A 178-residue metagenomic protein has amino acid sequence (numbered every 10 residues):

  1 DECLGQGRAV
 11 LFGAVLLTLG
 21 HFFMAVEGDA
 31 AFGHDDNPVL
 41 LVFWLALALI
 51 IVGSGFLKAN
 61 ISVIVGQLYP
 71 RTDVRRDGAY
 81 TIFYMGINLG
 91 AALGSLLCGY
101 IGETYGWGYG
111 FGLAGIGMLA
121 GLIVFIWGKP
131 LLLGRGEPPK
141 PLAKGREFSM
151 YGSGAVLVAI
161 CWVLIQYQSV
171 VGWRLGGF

Functional and structural regions predicted by a protein language model:
D1-A9: Helix-to-loop junctions at the C-terminal end of transmembrane segments in multipass secondary transporters
V10-F43, Q166: C-terminal ends and interior cores of transmembrane alpha-helices in multi-pass membrane transporters/permeases
F12, T72-G86: Cytoplasmic loop-to-transmembrane helix junctions
A25, I51-N60, G90-A92: Small-residue-rich segments within alpha-helical transmembrane domains of MFS-like 12-TM solute carriers
V26, L89-T104: A gly/Pro-rich, aromatic-decorated transmembrane alpha-helix motif that marks the paired, flexible gating helices
F43, L47-I51: Helical-face signature of the major facilitator-like transporter fold
F56-T72: Intracellular juxtamembrane helix-capping segments at the cytosolic ends of symmetry-related transmembrane helices
R71, G99-F178: Intracellular loop-helix junctions on the cytosolic face of multi-pass helical membrane proteins
